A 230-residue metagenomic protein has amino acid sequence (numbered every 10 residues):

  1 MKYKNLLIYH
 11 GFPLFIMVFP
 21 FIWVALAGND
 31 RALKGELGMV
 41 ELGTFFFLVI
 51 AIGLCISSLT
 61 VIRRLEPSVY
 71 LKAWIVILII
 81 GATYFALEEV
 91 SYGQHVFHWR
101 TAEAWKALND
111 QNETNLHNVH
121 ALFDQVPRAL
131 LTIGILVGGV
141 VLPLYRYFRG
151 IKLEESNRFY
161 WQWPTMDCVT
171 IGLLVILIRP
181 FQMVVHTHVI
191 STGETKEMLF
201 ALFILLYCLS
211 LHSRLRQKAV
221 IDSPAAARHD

Functional and structural regions predicted by a protein language model:
L6-I22, C168-V175: Alpha-helical transmembrane segments
L14, T44-S57, T132-L144, E197-R216: Hydrophobic cores of alpha-helical transmembrane segments in multi-pass inner/ER membrane proteins, independent
I22-L33, Y147-G150, L177-V189: Juxtamembrane "helix-exit" motif on the non-cytosolic side of transmembrane helices
A27-E66, Q125: Alpha-helical transmembrane segments and their immediate interhelical/interface regions in integral membrane proteins
T60-K72, I151-W161: Membrane-interface helix-boundary motifs at transmembrane edges
T83-E103: Transmembrane alpha-helix/helix-exit interface in multi-pass inner-membrane proteins
N112-G138: Hydrophobic alpha-helical transmembrane segments
Q162-D230: Alpha-helical transmembrane segments of multi-pass integral membrane proteins, characterized by long hydrophobic
